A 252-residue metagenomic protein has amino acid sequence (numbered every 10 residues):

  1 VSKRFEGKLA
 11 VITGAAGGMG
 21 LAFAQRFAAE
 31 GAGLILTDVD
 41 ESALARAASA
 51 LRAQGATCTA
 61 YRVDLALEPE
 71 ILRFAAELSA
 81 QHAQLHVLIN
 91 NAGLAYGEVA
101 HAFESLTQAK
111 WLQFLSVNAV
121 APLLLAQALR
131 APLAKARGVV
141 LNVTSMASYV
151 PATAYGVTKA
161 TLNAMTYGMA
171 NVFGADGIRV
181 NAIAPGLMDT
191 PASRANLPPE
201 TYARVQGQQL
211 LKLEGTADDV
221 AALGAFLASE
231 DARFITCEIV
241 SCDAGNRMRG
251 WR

Functional and structural regions predicted by a protein language model:
S2, A95, A100, T236-R252: Short C-terminal tail/terminal secondary-structure segment of NAD(P)H-dependent dehydrogenase/reductase domains
K3-I35: Canonical Rossmann dinucleotide-binding motif of NAD(H)/NADP(H)-dependent dehydrogenases/reductases, specifically
V99-F103, T107-L112, V205: Substrate-binding pocket helix/loop in short-chain dehydrogenase/reductase
A126, T158-T161, T166: Active-site helix of classical SDR
A131, N171-A175, R233: Alpha-helical segment proximal to the catalytic Tyr-Lys
R137, G174, R179, I235-C237: Short, small/polar-rich loop/turn modules that mediate ligand/substrate recognition or access, typified
A182, A203-I235, V240-A244: C-terminal helical subdomain
